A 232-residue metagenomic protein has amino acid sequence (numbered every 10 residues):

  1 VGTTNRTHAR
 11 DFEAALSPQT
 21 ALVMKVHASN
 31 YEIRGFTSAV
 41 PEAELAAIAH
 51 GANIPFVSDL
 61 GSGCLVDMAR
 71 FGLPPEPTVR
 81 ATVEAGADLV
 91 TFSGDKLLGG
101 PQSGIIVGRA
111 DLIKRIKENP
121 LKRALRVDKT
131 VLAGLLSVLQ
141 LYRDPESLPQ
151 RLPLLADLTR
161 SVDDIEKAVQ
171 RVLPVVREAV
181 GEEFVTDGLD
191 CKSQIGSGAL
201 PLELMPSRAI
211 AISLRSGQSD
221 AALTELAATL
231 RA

Functional and structural regions predicted by a protein language model:
V1-Q140, R177: Conserved PLP-enzyme active-site core in the AAT-like
P55, G61-L65, D95-G108, P149 (+2 more regions): Short, charge-rich amphipathic segments
R70, G94-D95, I113, K122-A124 (+4 more regions): Generic secondary-structure boundary/loop-capping signal
D111, N119, V127-V180, C191-K192 (+1 more regions): Structural motif of enzymes handling amino- and sulfur-group chemistry
R115-I116, L125, E146, S219-L223: Extended hydrophobic-aromatic, low-complexity segments
E166-A232: Conserved C-terminal alpha-helix-loop-beta "cap" of PLP-dependent enzymes that closes/shapes the active-site mouth
